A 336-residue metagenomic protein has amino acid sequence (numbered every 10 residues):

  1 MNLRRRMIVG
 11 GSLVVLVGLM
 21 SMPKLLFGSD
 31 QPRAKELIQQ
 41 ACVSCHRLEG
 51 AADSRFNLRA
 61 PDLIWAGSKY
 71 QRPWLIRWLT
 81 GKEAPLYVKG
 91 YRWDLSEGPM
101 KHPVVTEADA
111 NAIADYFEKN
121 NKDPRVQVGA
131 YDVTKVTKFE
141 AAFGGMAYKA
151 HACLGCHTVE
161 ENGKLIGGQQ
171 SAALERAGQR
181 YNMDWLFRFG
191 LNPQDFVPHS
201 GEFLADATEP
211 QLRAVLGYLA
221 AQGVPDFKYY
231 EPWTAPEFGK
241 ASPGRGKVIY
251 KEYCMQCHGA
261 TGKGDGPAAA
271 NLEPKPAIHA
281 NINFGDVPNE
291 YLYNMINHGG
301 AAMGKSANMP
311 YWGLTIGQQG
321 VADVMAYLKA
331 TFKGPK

Functional and structural regions predicted by a protein language model:
N2-V14: Bacterial N-terminal signal peptides that target proteins for export
V14-L16, L25-L26: Cleavable N-terminal signal peptides
S21-I38, N121-K149, G223-I249: Electrostatic cytochrome c docking/interface patches
F27-V43, F56, R72, A141-L154 (+5 more regions): Sequence context surrounding c-type heme c attachment/ligation sites in exported
I38-S44, E49, D109, K149-G155 (+8 more regions): Short pre-active-site segment immediately N-terminal to redox-active cysteine/selenocysteine motifs in thiol-based
S44, E49-I113, L165-I166, A172-A220 (+1 more regions): Extracytoplasmic electron-transfer domains, predominantly the class I c-type cytochrome c fold
A60, N120-D132, G217-S242, Q256 (+1 more regions): His/Cys-centered metal/cofactor-coordination and adjacent catalytic loops
D123-V133, T158-A177: Conserved N-terminal glycine/acidic-rich loop preference
